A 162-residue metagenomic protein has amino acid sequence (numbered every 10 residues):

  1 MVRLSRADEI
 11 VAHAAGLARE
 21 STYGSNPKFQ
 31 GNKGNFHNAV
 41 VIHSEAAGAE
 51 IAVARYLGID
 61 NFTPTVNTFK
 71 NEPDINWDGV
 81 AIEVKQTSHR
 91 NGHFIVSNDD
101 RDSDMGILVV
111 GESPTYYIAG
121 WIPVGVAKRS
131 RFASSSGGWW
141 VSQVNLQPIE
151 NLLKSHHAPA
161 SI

Functional and structural regions predicted by a protein language model:
M1-D78, K85-I162: Nucleic-acid endonuclease domains
